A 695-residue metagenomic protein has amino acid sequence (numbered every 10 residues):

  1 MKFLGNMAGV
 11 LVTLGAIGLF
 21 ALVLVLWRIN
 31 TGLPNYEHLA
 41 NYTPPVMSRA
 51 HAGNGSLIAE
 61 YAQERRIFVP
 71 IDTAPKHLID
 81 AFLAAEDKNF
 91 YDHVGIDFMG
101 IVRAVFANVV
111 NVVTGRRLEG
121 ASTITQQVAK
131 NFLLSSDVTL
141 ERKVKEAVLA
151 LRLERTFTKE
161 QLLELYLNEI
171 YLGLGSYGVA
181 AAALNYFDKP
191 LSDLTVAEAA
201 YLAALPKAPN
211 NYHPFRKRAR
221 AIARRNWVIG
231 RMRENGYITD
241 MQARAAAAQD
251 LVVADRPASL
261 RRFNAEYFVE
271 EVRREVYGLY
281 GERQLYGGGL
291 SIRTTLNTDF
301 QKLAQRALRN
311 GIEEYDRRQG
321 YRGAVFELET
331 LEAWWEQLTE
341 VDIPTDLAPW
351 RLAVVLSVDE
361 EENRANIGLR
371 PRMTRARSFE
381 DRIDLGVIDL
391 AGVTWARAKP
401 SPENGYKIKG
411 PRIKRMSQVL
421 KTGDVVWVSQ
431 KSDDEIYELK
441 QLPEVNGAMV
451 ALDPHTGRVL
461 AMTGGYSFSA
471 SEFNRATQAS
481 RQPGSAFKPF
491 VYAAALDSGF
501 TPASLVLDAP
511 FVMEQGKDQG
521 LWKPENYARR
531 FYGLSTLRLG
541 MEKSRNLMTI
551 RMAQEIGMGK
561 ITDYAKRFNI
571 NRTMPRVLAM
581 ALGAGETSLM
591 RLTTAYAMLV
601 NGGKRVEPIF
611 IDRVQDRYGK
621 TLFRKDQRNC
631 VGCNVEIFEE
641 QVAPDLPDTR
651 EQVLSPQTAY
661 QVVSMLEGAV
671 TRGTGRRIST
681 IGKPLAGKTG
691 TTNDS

Functional and structural regions predicted by a protein language model:
M1-H51, N89, V109-V112: N-terminal type II signal-anchor transmembrane helix that functions as the membrane-insertion/stop-transfer segment
V23, G115-R370, M552, K566-R567 (+3 more regions): Non-catalytic, structured segments within soluble enzyme domains
I67-D72, E403, K407-R415, L442-G447 (+3 more regions): Short active-site loop at a secondary-structure junction that contains or immediately precedes the catalytic residue(s)
F82, M232, A304, T456-G457 (+4 more regions): Active-site SXXK
Y91-I101, Y177-A180, T239-Q242, F473 (+3 more regions): Short, well-structured active-site flanking segments
N111-V138, S192, S259-N264, H455 (+4 more regions): Conserved catalytic neighborhood of penicillin-recognizing serine enzymes
T294, T298-Q301, Q305-A307, W334-E336 (+7 more regions): A penicillin-recognizing enzyme superfamily signal
Q519-P524, G557-T594: Mid-domain, small-residue-enriched loop/turn segments at the edges of structured enzyme/sensor domains
